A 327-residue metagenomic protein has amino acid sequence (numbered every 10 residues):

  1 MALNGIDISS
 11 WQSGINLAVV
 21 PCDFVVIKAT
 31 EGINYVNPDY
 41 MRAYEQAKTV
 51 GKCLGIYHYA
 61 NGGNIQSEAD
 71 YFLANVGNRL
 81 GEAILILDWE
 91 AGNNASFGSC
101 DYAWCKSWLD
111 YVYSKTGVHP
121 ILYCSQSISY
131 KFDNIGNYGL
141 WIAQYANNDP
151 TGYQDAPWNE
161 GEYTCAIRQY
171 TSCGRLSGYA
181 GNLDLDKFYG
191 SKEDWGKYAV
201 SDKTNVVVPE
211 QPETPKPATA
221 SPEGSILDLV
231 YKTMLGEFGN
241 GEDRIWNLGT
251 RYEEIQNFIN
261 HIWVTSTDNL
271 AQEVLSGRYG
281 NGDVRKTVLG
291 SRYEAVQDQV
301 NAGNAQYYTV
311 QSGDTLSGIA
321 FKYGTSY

Functional and structural regions predicted by a protein language model:
M1-V118: Substrate-binding cleft of extracellular glycoside hydrolase catalytic domains
M1-V19, I135-A220: Functionally critical loop-and-helix segments that line ligand-binding/catalytic clefts of soluble enzyme domains
S67, S127-N137: Glycine-rich, charge-decorated loop segments at or immediately adjacent to ligand/cofactor-binding or catalytic sites
G117-Y130, I142: Aromatic-lined carbohydrate-recognition surfaces of secreted/lumenal glycan-active proteins
Q211-P222, N260-D268, T287-Y308: Primarily N-terminal secretory
E223-F238, S266-Y279, G303-S326: Primarily a LysM-type cell-wall glycan-binding module
W246, T287, S317: Residues within the helices of the helix-turn-helix
T250-E254, N281, S291-D298, S312-Y327: LysM (lysin motif) carbohydrate-binding repeats in extracellular/periplasmic proteins that recognize
